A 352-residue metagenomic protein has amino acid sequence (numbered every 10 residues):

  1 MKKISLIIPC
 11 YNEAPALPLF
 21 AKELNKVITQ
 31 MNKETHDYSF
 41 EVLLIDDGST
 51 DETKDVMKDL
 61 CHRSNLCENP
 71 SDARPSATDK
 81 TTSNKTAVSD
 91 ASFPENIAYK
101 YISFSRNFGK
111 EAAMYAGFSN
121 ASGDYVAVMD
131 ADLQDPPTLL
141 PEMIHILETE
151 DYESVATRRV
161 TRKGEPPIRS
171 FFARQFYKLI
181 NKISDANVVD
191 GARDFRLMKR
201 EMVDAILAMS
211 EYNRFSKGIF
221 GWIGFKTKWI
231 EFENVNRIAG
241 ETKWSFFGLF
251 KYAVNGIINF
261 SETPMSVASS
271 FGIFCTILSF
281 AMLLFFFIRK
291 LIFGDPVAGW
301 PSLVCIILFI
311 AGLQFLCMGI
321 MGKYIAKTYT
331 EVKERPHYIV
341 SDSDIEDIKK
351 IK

Functional and structural regions predicted by a protein language model:
K3-S5, E41: Cell-envelope/extracellular polymer assembly enzymes that use nucleotide-activated donors
E13-N32: Short, well-formed alpha-helical segments that are part of the catalytic scaffolds of diverse glycosyltransferases
N32-G48, I102-S103: Short beta-strand/loop segment that forms part of the nucleotide-sugar
D46-D55, L133-Q134: A conserved acidic beta->alpha catalytic loop
K54-R74, D79-K80, N84-N120, R158: Conserved donor nucleotide-binding strand/loop of the catalytic core
A98-R106, K110-N120, Y125, P137-I219 (+1 more regions): Acceptor/aglycone-binding surface of glycosyltransferases and processive sugar-polymer synthases
K217-K352: Hydrophobic helical membrane-anchoring modules
